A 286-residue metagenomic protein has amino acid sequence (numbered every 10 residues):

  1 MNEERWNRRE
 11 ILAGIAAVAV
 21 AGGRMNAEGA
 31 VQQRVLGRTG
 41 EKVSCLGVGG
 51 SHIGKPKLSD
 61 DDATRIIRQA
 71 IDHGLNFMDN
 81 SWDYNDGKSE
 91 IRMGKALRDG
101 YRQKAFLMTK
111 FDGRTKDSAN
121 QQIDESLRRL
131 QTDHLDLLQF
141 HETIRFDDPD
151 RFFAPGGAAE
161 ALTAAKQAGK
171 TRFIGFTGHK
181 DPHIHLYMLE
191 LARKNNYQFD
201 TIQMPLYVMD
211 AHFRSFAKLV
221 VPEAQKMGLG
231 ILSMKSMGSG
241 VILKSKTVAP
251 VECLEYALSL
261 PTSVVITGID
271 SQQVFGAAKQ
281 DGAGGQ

Functional and structural regions predicted by a protein language model:
N2-A105, A161, Q167: N-terminal binding-site loop/beta-alpha segment at the start of enzyme catalytic domains that lines or forms
L36, V48, M78, M93 (+6 more regions): Conserved, mostly hydrophobic/aromatic
G37-G40, G94-R102, L127-T132, L191-N196 (+1 more regions): Acidic (Asp/Glu)-rich catalytic clusters
G47, F77-D79, D136-Q139, G175 (+2 more regions): Conserved beta-strand positions in the central sheet of alpha/beta enzyme cores
S51-D60, K110-K116, K244: Active-site mouth loops of central-metabolism enzymes
L58-A70, D117-R129, P182-E190, P250-C253: Short, acidic/polar
L130-D148: Active-site groove signature of glycoside hydrolases
T143-Q286: Beta/alpha (TIM)-barrel catalytic core signal, keyed to glycine-rich beta->alpha loops juxtaposed to Asp/Glu that bind
